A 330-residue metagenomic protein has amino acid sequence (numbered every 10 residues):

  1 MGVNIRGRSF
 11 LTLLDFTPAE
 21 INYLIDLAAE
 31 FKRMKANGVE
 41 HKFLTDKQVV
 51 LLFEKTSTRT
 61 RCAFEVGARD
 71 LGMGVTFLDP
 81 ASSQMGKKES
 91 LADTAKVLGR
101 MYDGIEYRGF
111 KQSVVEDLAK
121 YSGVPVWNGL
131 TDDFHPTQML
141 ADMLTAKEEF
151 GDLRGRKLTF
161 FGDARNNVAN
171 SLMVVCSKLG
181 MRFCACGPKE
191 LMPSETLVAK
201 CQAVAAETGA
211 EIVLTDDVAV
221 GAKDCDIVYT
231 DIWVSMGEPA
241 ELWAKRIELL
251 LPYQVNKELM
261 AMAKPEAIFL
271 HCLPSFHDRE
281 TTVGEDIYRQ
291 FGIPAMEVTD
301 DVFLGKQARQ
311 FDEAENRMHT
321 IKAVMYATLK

Functional and structural regions predicted by a protein language model:
M1-F16: Generic N-terminal amphipathic, Lys/Arg-enriched alpha-helix
A36-G38, K42-K147, H277: Phosphate/diphosphate ligand-binding glycine-rich loop within oxidoreductases
F53-V66, E148-D231, M236-E238: Glycine-rich phosphate/diphosphate-binding loop of Rossmann-like nucleotide-binding domains
L71, M101, Y121-S122, L179 (+2 more regions): Short, structured coil segments at secondary-structure junctions
L98, L118, V220-G221, V302: Structural alpha-helical scaffold elements that stabilize or flank donor/cofactor-binding regions in carbohydrate
A203-T299: Rossmann-like adenosine-cofactor binding region
D286-K330: C-terminal helix-to-coil terminal segments
